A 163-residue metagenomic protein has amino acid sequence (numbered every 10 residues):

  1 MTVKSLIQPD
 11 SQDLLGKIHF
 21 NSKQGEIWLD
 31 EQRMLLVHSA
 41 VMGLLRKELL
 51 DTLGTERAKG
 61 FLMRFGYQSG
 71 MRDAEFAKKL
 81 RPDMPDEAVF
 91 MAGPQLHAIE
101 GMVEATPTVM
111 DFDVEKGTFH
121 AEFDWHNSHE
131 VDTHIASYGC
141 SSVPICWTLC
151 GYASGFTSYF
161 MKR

Functional and structural regions predicted by a protein language model:
M1-T148, R163: N-terminal accessory segment detector
T157-K162: N-terminal assembly/transducer modules of large multi-domain enzymes, emphasizing dimerization/partner-binding
